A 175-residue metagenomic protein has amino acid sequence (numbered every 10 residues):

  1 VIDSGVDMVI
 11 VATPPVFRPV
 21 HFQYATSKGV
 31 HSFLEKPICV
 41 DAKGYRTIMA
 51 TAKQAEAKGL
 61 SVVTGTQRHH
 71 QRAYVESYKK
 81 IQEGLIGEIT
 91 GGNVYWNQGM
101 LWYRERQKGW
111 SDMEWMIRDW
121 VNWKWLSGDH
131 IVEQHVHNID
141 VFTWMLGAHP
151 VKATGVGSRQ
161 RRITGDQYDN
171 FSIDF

Functional and structural regions predicted by a protein language model:
V1-D3: Short acidic low-complexity segments
V6, D166-D169: A short, glycine/Asx- and small/polar-enriched loop/turn that sits immediately N-terminal to a beta-strand
M8-I10: N-terminal Rossmann-like NAD(P) cofactor-binding module of classical short-chain dehydrogenase/reductase
A12-T13, F22, L34, V94 (+1 more regions): Solvent-exposed, well-ordered amphipathic alpha-helical segments that flank/support binding or catalytic loops
P14, P19-H70, G84: Beta-strand-loop-alpha-helix segment that lines the small-molecule cofactor/substrate pocket of alpha/beta enzymes
P19, T26, L34-E35, T47 (+4 more regions): Intrinsically disordered, low-complexity regions enriched in small/polar residues
K58-T64, R68-G165, I173: Predominantly a Rossmann-like dinucleotide-binding segment in NAD(P)-dependent oxidoreductases
